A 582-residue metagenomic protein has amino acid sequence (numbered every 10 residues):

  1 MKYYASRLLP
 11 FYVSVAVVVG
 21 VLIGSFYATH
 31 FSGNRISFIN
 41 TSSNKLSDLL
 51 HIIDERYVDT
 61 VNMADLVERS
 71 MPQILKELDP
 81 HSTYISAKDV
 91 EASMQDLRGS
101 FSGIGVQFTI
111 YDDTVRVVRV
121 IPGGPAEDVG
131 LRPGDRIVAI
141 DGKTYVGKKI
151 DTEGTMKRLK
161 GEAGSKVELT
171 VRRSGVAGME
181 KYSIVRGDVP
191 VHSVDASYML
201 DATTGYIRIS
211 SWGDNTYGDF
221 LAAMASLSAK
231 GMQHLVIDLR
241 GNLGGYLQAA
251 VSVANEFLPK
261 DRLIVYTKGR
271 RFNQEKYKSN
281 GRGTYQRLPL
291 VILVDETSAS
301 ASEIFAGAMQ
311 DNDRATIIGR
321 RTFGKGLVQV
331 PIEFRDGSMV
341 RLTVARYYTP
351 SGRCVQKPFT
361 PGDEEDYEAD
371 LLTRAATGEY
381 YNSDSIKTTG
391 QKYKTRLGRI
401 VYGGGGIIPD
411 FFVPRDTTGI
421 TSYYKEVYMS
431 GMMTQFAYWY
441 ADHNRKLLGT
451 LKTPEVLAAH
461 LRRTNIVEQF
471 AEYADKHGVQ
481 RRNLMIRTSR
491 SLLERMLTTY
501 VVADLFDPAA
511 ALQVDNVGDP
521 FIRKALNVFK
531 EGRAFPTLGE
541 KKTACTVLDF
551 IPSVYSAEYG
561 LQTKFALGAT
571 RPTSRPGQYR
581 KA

Functional and structural regions predicted by a protein language model:
M1-L8: Short, Lys/Arg-rich N-terminal segment immediately upstream of the first membrane anchor
K2, F26-S42, L46, L50-D54 (+8 more regions): Cleft-lining beta-strand/loop regions that shape enzyme active-site pockets
P10-Y27: Hydrophobic membrane-insertion alpha-helices, especially the h-region of bacterial N-terminal signal peptides
Y57-I121, G164-A196, D515-L526, R533-A544: Extended, small/polar residue-biased N-terminal targeting/export presequences and adjacent propeptide/linker tracts
G134-R136: Structural motif
A301, D313, R320, G324-Q391: Polar, glycine-rich mid-to-C-terminal structural blocks that act as macromolecule-binding/assembly scaffolds
C354-V355, F359-Q562, G568, R575: Conserved functional hotspot residues or short segments at active or partner-binding sites across diverse domains
L567, Y579-A582: Short, solvent-exposed mixed-charge patches
